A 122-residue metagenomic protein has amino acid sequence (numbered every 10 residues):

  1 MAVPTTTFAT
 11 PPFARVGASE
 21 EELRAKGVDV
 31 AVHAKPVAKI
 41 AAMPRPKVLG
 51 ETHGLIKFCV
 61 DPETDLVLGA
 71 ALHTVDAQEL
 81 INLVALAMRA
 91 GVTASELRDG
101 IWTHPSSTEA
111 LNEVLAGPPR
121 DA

Functional and structural regions predicted by a protein language model:
M1-F8: N-terminal periplasmic "start-of-domain" segments of outer-membrane beta-barrel proteins
F8-S19, R24-A122: Flexible, glycine-rich terminal cap/loop adjacent to redox cofactors in electron-transfer oxidoreductases
